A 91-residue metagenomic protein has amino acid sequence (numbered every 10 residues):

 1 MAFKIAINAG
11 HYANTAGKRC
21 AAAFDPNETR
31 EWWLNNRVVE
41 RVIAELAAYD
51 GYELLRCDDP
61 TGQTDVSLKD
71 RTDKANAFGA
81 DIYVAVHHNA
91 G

Functional and structural regions predicted by a protein language model:
M1-T72, F78: Active-site histidine-acidic residue metal-binding/catalytic motifs, centered on HxH/HExxH-like signatures
H11-A13, H88-G91: Short glycine-rich anion-binding loops that position phosphate/pyrophosphate groups of nucleotides and phosphorylated
D81: Conserved acidic residues
